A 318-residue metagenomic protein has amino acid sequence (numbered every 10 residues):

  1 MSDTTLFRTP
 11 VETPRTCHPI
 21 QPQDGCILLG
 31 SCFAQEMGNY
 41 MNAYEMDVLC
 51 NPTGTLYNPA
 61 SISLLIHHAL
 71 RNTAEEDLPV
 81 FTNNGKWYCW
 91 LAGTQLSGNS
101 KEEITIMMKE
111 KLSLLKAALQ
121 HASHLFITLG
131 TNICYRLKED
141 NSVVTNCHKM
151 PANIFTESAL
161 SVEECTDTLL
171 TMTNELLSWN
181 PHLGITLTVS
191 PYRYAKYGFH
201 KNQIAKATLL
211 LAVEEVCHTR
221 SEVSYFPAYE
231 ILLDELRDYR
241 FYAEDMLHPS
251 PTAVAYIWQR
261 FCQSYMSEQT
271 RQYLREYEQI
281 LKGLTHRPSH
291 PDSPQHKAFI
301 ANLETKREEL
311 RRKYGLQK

Functional and structural regions predicted by a protein language model:
M1-K318: Extracellular glycan-modifying ectodomains
